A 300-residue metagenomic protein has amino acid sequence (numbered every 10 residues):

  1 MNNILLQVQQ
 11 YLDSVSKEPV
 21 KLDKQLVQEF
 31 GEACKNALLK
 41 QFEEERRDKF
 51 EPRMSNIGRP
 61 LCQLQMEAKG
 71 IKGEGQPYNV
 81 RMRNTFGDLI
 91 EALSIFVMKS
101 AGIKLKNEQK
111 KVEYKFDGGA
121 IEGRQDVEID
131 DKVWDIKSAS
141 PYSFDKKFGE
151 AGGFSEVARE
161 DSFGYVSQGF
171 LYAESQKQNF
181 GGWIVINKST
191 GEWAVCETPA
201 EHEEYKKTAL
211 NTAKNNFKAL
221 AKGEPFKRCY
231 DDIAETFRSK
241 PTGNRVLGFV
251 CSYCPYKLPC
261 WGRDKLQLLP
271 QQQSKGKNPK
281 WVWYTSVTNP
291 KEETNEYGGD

Functional and structural regions predicted by a protein language model:
M1-V133, A139-S155: Metal-dependent nuclease catalytic cores that hydrolyze phosphodiester bonds in DNA/RNA, characterized by
L64-M66, I103, Y165, Y172-E174 (+1 more regions): Broad hydrophobic/π-residue packing in well-ordered secondary structure
L89, L93, E122, G164-L171 (+1 more regions): Short, well-structured alpha-helical interface segments that form or flank functional binding sites
G123-Q125, D130-K132, S167-F170, N179-G182: Generic beta-strand structural signal
V133-W134, W193: Hydrophobic residues embedded in beta-strands of well-ordered beta-sheets
D135-I136, I184: Catalytic Cys-His active-site segments of thiol-dependent hydrolases/isopeptidases
G152-V166: A short acidic, glycine-rich active-site loop that binds or catalyzes chemistry on phosphate/adenosine moieties
R159-D161, L171, S175-D300: Metal-dependent nuclease catalytic regions and adjoining charged, substrate-binding loops involved in nucleic-acid end
